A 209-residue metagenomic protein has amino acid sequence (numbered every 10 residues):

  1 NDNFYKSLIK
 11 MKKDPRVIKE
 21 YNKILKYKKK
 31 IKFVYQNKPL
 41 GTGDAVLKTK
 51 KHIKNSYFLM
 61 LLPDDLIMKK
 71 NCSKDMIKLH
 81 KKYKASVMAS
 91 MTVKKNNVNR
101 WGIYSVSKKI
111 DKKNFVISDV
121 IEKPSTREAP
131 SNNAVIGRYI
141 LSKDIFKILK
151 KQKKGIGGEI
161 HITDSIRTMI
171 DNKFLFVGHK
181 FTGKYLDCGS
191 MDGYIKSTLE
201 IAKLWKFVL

Functional and structural regions predicted by a protein language model:
N1-M60, M68-N71: Conserved N-terminal catalytic core of the sugar/cofactor nucleotidyltransferase
Y27, N55-S56, K82-Y83, N172-K173: Structured helix-beta-strand junction loops
I31-F33, S86-M88, F176-G178, Y185: Conserved beta-strand scaffold positions in the cores of enzyme catalytic domains, especially in NTP/NDP-utilizing
K38-T42, K95-N97, T126-E128, Y185-D187: A short acidic, often aromatic-flanked loop/helix-cap motif at beta-alpha or helix-coil junctions that lines enzyme
L47-K51, W101-V106, V135-I136, D192-K196: Short, surface-exposed amphipathic charged segments that create phosphate/polyanion-binding patches used for binding
N55, K113-V116, P130-L209: Conserved alpha/beta core of the MobA/IspD/sugar-nucleotide pyrophosphorylase nucleotidyltransferase superfamily
P63: Short acidic donor-binding/metal-coordinating loop in glycosyltransferase active sites
L66-I148, Q152, I156: Conserved core of the sugar-phosphate nucleotidyltransferase
